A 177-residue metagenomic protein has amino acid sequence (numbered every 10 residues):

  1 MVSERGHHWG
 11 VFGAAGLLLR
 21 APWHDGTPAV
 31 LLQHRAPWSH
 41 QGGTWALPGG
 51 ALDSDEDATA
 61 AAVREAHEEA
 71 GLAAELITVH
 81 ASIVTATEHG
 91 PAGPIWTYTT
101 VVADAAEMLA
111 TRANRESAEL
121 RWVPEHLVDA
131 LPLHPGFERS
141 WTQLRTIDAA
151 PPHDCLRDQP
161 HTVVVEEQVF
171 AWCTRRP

Functional and structural regions predicted by a protein language model:
M1-H24: Acidic, metal-coordinating catalytic segment for phosphate/diphosphate chemistry, firing primarily on the Nudix
H8-G13, G93-I95, V164: A short catalytic or substrate-binding loop motif that flags glycine-/basic-rich loops and adjacent residues that bind
G13-A15, P28, Y98-T99, A118: Change "...and in nucleic-acid phosphodiester-cleaving endonucleases..." to "...and in nucleic-acid processing enzymes
P22-A29, S39-G42, G90-P94, E167: Short, solvent-exposed loop/turn segments that connect beta-strands within catalytic domains and beta-strand-rich
G26-E69: Conserved Nudix-box catalytic region and its N-terminal flanking loop in Nudix hydrolases and closely related
A51-Q143: Unchanged
H153-E166: Short recognition patches in nucleic-acid-associated and regulatory proteins
E166-P177: Cysteine-rich micro-motifs
